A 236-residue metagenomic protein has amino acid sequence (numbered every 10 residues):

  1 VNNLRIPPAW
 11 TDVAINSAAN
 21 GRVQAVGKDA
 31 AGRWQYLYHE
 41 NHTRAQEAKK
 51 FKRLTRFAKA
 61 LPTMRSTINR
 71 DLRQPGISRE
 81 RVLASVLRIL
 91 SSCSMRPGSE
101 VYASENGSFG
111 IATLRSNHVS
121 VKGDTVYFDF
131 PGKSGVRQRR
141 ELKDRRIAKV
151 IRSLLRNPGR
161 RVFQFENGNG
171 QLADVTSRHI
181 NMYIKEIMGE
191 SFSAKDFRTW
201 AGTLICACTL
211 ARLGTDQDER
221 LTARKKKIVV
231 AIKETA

Functional and structural regions predicted by a protein language model:
V1-A236: A positively charged, amphipathic N-terminal helix/segment that binds anionic biomolecules
